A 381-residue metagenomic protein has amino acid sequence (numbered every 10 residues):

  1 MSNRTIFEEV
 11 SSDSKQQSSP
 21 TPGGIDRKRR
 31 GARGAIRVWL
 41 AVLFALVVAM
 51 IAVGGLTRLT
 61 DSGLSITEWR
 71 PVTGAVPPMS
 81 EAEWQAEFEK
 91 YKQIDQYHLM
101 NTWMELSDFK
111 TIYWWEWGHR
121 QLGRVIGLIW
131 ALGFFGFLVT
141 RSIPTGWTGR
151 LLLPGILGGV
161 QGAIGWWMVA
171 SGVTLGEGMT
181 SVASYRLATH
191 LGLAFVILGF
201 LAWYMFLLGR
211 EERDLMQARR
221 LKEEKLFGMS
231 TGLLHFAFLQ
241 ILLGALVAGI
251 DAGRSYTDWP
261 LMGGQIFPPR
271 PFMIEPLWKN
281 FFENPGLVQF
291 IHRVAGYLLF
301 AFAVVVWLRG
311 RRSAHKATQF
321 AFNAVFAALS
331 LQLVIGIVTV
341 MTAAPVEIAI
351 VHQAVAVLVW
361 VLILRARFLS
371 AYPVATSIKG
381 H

Functional and structural regions predicted by a protein language model:
N3-A32, G209-F227, V374-H381: Membrane-interfacial, low-structure loops and terminal tails that flank and connect transmembrane helices in multi-pass
I36-V76, F236-A248: N-terminal signal-anchor transmembrane alpha helix
V42-V53, G149-A170, G232-Q240, F320-M341: Small-polar-interrupted transmembrane alpha-helices in polytopic inner-membrane proteins
T57-E68, G162-L187, L246-T257, L333-V357: Interfacial helix-loop-helix junctions of multi-pass membrane proteins
K90-L128, N280-L299: Individual transmembrane alpha-helix segments
I126-L132, L191-L208, L298-V305, A356-A371: Hydrophobic cores of alpha-helical transmembrane segments in multi-pass inner/ER membrane proteins, independent
V139-L153, W307-V325: Membrane-interface helix-loop-helix junctions at transmembrane boundaries of multi-pass membrane enzymes, predominantly
L242-L298, V304, L308: Membrane-interfacial catalytic/cofactor-binding modules of polytopic membrane enzymes
